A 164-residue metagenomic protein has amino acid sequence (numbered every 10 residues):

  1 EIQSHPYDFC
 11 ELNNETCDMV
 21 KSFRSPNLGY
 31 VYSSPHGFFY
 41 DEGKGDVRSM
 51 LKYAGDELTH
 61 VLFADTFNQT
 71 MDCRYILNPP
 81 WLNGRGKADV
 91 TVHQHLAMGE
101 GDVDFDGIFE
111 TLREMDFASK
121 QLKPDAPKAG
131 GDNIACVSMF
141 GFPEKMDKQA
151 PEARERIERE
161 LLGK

Functional and structural regions predicted by a protein language model:
E1-A97, D102: Acidic/histidine-rich catalytic cores of soluble enzymes
E15-D18, S49, G107, E152 (+1 more regions): Alpha-helical elements of Rossmann-like donor-binding domains used by nucleotide-donor carbohydrate transfer enzymes
S22-N27, M115-A118, K128, L161-K164: Short helix-capping segments at alpha-helix termini
Q69-D72, A135, P143-D147: Short active-site-adjacent structural elements
W81, Q121-K128: Intrinsically disordered, low-complexity domain-flanking/linker segments in eukaryotic proteins, enriched
E100-F117, A126: A short, acidic, amphipathic alpha-helical segment used as a generic capping/interface helix at domain edges
Q121-P124, N133-F140: Short acidic/histidine-rich active-site segments
K145-K164: C-terminal helical cap(s) of enzyme catalytic domains, especially alpha/beta-barrels
